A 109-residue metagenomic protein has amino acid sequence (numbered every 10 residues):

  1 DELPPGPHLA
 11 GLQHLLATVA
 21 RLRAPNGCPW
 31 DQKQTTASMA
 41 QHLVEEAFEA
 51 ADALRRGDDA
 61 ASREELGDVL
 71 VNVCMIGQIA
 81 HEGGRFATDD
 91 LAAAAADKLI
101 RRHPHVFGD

Functional and structural regions predicted by a protein language model:
D1-L66, V71-D109: Flexible "arm" and connector segments at domain edges
